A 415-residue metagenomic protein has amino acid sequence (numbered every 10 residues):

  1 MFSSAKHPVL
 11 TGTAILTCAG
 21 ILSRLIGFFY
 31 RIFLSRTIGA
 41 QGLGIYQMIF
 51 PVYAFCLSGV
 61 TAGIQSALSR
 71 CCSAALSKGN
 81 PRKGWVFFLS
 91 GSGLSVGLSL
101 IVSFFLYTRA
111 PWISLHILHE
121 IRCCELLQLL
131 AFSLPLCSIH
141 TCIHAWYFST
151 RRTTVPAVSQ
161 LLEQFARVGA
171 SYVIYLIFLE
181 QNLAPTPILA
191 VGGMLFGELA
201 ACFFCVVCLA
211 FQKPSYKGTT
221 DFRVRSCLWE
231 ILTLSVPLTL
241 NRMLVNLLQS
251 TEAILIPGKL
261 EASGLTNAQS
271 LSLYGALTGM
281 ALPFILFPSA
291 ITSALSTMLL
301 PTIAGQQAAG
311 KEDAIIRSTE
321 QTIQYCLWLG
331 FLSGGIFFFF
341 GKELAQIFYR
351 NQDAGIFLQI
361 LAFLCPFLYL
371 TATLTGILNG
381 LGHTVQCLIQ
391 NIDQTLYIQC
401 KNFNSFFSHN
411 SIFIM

Functional and structural regions predicted by a protein language model:
M1-I26, R82, V86, F222-V245 (+1 more regions): N-terminal membrane topogenesis motif
L10, Q47, N80-G97, L228 (+5 more regions): Interfacial transmembrane-helix starts/ends
L34-F55, C124, L183-I188, W229-L234 (+2 more regions): Interfacial/gating helices of multi-pass transporter permease domains
A62-S77, I285-A309, T319: Helix-loop junctions and terminal segments of transmembrane helices in multi-pass membrane transport/translocation
I101-C124, L332-R350: Short membrane-interface helical motifs at transmembrane helix boundaries in multi-pass membrane transporters
F104, T108, H119-C142, R350-L374 (+1 more regions): Alpha-helical transmembrane segments of multi-pass membrane proteins
L136-S159, F363-D393, H409: Membrane-interface junctions at transmembrane-helix termini in multi-pass inner-membrane proteins
T153-V155, F165-F203, V385, T395-M415: Membrane-interface helix-loop junctions in multi-pass transport and translocation proteins
